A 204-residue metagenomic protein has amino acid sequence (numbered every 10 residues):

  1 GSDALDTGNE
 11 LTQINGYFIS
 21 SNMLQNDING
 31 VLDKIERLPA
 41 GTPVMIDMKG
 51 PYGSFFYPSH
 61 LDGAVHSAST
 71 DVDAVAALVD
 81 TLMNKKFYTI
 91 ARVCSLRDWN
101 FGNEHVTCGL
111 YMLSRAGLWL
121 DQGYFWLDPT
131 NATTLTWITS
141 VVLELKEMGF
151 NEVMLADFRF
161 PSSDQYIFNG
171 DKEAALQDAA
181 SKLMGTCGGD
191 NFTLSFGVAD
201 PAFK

Functional and structural regions predicted by a protein language model:
G1-K34, L38-G41, F196: Boundary/entry segment of secreted carbohydrate-active catalytic domains
N9-L24, L96-L143: Active-site-adjacent "subsite" loops/lids of carbohydrate-active enzymes
F18, Y88-D98, V153-D157, E173-K204: Aromatic-lined carbohydrate-recognition surfaces of secreted/lumenal glycan-active proteins
N22-L38, A64-F87, A175-D178: Aromatic- and glycine-enriched glycan-recognition loops and surfaces that form the carbohydrate-binding subsites
N29-F55, E144-A156: Catalytic domains of carbohydrate-active enzymes, especially glycoside hydrolases
G41-V72, N169: Aromatic-lined carbohydrate-binding/catalytic grooves of carbohydrate-active enzymes
P43-M48, T70-W119: Glycine-rich, aromatic-flanked loop segments that form ligand/cofactor-binding clefts across common enzyme folds
P51, H105, N151-A174: Active-site-proximal loop/short-helix segments that contain or immediately flank catalytic acid/base residue(s)
